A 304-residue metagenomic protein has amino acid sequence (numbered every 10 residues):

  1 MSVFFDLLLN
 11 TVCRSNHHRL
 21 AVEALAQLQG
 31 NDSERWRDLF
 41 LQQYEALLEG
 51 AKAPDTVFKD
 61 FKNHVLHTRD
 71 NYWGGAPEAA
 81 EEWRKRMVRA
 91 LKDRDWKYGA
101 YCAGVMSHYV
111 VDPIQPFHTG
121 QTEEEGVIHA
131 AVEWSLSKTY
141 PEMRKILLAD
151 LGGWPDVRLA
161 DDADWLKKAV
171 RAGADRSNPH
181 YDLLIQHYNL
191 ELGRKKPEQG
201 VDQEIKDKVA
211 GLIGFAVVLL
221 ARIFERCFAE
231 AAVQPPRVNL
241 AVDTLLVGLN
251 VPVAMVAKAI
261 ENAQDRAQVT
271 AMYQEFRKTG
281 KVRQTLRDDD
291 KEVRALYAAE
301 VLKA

Functional and structural regions predicted by a protein language model:
M1-Y101, T119-V201, K206-G214, A221 (+2 more regions): N-terminal, motif-rich segments that launch catalysis or mediate targeting to/interaction with membranes, typified by
G99-S107, V111: Short alpha-helix carrying the canonical HExxH Zn2+-binding catalytic motif
P113-T119: C-terminal ends of transmembrane alpha-helices and the immediately adjacent extracellular/lumenal or cytosolic loop
